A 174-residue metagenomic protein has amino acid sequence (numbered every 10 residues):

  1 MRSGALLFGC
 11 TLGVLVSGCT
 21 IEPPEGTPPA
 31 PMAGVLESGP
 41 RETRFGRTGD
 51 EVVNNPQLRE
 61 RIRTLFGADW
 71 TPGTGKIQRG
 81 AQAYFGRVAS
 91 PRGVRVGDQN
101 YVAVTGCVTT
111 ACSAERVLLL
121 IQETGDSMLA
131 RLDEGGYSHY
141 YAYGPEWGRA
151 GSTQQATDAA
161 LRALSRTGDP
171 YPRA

Functional and structural regions predicted by a protein language model:
M1-F8: Bacterial N-terminal signal peptides that target proteins for export
L15-G18: C-terminal motif of bacterial Sec signal peptides marking the signal peptidase cleavage site
T20-E22: Bacterial signal peptide processing site
T27-A89: N-terminal secretory-pathway/extracellular module detecting exported/lumenal segments and adjacent signal-anchor/first
V35-E42, T48-R63, G135-A174: C-terminal partner/receptor-binding element of secreted or periplasmic proteins
T64-A130: Mature extracytoplasmic domains of secretory-pathway proteins
